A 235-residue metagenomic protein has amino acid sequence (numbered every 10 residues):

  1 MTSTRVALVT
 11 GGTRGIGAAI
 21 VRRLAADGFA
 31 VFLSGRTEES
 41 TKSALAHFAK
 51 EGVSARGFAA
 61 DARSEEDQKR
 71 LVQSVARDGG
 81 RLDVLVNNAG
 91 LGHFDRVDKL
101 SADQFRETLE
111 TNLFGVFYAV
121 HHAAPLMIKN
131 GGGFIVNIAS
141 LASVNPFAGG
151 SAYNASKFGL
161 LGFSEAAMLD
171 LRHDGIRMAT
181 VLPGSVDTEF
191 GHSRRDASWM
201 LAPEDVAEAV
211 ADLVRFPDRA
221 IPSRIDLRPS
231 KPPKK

Functional and structural regions predicted by a protein language model:
T13-R14: Conserved glycine-rich cofactor-binding loop
D27-A44: Conserved glycine-rich Rossmann-like NAD(P)H-binding loop of the short-chain dehydrogenase/reductase
E38-E39, A59-L71, A102: The beta1-alpha1 cofactor-binding region of Rossmann-like NAD(H)/NADP(H)-dependent oxidoreductases
R96-V97, S101-R106: Substrate-binding pocket helix/loop in short-chain dehydrogenase/reductase
V120, S156: Active-site helix of classical SDR
S140: Residue(s) in the substrate-gating loop at a strand-loop-helix junction that position the organic substrate next
H173-I176, T180-V181, T188, R195-K235: C-terminal helical subdomain
